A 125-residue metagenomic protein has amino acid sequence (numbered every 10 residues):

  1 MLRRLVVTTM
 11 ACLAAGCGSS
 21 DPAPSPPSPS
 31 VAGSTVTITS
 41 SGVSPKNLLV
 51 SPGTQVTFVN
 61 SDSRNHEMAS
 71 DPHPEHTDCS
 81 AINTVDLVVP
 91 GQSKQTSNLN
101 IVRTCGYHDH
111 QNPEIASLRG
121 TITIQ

Functional and structural regions predicted by a protein language model:
M1-V6: Bacterial N-terminal signal peptides that target proteins for export
L13-G16: C-terminal motif of bacterial Sec signal peptides marking the signal peptidase cleavage site
G18-A32: Ser/Thr/Gly/Pro-rich low-complexity, disordered linker/stalk segments of secreted and cell-surface proteins
S19-A23, D86-Q125: Extracellular/periplasmic metallocenter environments
P29-Q55: N-terminal edge beta-strand
K46-A69, S93-I101, C105: Beta-strand cores of secreted/periplasmic/IMS beta-sandwich domains, seen most often in copper-related folds
S61-R64, P72-E75, P113-E114: Acidic glycine-/aspartate-rich tracts in secreted/extracellular proteins
S70-V85: Surface-exposed, flexible coil segments in extracellular/virion-facing regions
